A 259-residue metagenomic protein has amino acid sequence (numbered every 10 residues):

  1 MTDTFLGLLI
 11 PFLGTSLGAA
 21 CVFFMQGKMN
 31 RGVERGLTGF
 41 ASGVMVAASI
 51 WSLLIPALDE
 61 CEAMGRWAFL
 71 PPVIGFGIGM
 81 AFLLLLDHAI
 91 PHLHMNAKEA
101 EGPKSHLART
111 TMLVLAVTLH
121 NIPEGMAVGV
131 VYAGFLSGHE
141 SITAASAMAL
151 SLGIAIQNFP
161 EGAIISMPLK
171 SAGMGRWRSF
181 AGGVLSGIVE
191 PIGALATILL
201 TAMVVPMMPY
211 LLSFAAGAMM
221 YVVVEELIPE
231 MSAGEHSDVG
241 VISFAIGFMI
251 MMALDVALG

Functional and structural regions predicted by a protein language model:
M1-G259: Intrinsically disordered, metal-sensing/regulatory segments
